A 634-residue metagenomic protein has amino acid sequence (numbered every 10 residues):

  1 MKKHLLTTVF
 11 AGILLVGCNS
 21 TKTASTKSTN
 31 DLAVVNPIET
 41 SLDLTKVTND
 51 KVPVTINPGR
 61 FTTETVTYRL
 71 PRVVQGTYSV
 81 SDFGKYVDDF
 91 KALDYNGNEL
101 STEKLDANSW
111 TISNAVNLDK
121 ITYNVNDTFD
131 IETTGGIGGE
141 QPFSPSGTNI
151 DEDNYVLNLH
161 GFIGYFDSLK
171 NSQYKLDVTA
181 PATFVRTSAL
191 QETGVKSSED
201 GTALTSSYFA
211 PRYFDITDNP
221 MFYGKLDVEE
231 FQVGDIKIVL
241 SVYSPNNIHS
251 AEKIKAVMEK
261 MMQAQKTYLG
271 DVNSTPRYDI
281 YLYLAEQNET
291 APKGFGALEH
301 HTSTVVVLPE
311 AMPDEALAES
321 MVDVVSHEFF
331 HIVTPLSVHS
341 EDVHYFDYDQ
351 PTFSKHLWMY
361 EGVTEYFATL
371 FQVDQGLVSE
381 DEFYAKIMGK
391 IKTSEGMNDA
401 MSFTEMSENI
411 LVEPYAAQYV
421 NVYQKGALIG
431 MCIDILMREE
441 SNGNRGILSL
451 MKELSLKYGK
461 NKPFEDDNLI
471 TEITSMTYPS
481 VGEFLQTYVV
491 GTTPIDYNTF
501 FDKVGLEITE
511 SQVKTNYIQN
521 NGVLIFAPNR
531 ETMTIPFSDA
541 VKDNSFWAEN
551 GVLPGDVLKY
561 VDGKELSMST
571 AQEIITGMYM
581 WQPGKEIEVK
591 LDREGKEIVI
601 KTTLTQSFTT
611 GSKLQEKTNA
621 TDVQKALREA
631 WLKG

Functional and structural regions predicted by a protein language model:
M1-H4: Positively charged n-region of N-terminal signal peptides that target proteins for export
L15-G17: C-terminal motif of bacterial Sec signal peptides marking the signal peptidase cleavage site
N19-T21: Bacterial signal peptide processing site
T26-V73, N158: Early extracytoplasmic/domain-onset interaction patches
P58-D94: N-terminal, post-signal-peptide region of Sec/Tat-exported proteins
D82-D89, L93-T275, K293-G296: Non-catalytic architectural context of zinc metalloproteases
D227-H356: Juxtacatalytic substrate-recognition/specificity segment
A368-T369, L377-G634: C-terminal recognition in membrane/secretory proteostasis and scaffolding
